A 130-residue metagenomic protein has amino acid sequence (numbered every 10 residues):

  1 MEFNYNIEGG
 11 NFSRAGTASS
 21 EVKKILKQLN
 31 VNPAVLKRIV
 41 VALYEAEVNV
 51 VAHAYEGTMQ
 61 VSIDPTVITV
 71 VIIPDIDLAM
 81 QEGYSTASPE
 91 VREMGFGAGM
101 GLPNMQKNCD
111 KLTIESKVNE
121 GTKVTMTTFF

Functional and structural regions predicted by a protein language model:
M1-V41: Bergerat-fold GHKL ATPase/HATPase_c domain
M1-Y5, E47-F130: Conserved beta-strand-loop-beta-strand hairpin that lines the nucleotide-binding pocket of ATP/GTP-utilizing enzymes
V40-Y44, V48: Short acidic amphipathic alpha-helix that forms the conserved interface helix of the HATPase_c
